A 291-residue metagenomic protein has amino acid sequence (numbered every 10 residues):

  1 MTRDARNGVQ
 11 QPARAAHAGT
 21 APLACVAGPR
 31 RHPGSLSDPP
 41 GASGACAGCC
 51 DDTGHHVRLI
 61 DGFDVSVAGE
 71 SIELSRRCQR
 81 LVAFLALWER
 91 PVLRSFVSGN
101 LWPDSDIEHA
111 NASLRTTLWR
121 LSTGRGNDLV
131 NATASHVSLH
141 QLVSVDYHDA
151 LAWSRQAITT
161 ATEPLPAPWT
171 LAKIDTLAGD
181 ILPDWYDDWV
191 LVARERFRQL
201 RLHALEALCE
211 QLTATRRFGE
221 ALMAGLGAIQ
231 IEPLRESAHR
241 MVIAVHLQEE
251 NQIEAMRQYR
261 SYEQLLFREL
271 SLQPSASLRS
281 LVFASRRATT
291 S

Functional and structural regions predicted by a protein language model:
M1-G28, H32-D38, G69, A112-T117 (+7 more regions): Intrinsic structural disorder
T2-Q79, D128-S138, V143: Short boundary/linker motifs that mark transitions into or out of structured domains
C46-C50, I72, L87, W102-A112 (+1 more regions): Intrinsically disordered, charged and Pro/Gly-enriched terminal/linker segments that flank large helical-solenoid
G54-V67, R94-S98, E108-W119, P166-T170 (+2 more regions): Charged, low-complexity, helix/coiled-coil-prone segments
E70-L101, L121, S237-V242: Short amphipathic alpha-helical recognition elements used for nucleic-acid or partner binding across transcription
R77, L81-A83, L93, V97 (+5 more regions): DNA major-groove recognition helices of helix-turn-helix
V92, D128-N131, G219: Short beta-strand(s) of the beta-wing in winged-helix/HTH DNA-binding folds
G126-L129, I181: Short hinge/loop at the helix->beta-strand junction immediately C-terminal to the helix-turn-helix recognition helix
